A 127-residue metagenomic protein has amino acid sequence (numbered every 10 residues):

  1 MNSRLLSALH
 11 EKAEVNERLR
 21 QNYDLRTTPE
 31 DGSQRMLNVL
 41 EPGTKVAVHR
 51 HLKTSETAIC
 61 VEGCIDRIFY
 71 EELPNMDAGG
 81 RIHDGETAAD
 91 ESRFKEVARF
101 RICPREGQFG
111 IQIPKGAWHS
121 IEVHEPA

Functional and structural regions predicted by a protein language model:
M1-S33, A47, G79-F100: A short, N-terminal "cap"/entry segment at the start of jelly-roll beta-barrel domains of the cupin/DSBH fold
L37, T57, S120: Short, surface-exposed charged micro-motifs
L37-L52: Conserved short histidine dyad/triad with adjacent acidic residue
V39, I59, G110-Q112: Residue-level "contact hotspot" at macromolecular interaction interfaces
K53-N75, G85: Glycine- and acidic-residue-biased ligand/ion/polar-headgroup-sensing regions
T57, P126-A127: A short hydrophobic beta-strand segment most commonly corresponding to one strand of the jelly-roll/cupin
A88-S92, Q108-G110, A127: Long cytosolic regulatory regions associated with cyclic-nucleotide signaling
C103-E125: Conserved metal-binding segment of the jelly-roll/cupin
